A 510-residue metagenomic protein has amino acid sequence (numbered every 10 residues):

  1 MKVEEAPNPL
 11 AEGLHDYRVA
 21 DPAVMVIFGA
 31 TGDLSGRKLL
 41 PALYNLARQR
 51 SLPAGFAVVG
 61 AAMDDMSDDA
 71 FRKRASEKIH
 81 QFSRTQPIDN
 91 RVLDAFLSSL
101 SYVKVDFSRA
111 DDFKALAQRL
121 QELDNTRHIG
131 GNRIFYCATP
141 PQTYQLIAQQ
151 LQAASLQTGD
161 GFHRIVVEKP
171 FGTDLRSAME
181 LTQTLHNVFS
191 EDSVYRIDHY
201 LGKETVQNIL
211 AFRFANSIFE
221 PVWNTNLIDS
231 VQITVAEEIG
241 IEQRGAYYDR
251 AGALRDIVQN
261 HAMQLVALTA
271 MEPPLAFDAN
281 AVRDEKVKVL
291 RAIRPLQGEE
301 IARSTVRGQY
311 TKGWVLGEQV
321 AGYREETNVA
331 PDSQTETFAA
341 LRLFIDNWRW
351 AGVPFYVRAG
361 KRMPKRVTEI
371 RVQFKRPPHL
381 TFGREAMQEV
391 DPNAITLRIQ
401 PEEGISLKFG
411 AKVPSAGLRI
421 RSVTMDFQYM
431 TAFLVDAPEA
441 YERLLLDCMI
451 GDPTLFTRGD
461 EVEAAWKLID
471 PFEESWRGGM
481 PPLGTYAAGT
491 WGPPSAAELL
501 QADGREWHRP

Functional and structural regions predicted by a protein language model:
M1-V167, F171-P510: Secretory/organelle targeting and membrane-embedding segments
